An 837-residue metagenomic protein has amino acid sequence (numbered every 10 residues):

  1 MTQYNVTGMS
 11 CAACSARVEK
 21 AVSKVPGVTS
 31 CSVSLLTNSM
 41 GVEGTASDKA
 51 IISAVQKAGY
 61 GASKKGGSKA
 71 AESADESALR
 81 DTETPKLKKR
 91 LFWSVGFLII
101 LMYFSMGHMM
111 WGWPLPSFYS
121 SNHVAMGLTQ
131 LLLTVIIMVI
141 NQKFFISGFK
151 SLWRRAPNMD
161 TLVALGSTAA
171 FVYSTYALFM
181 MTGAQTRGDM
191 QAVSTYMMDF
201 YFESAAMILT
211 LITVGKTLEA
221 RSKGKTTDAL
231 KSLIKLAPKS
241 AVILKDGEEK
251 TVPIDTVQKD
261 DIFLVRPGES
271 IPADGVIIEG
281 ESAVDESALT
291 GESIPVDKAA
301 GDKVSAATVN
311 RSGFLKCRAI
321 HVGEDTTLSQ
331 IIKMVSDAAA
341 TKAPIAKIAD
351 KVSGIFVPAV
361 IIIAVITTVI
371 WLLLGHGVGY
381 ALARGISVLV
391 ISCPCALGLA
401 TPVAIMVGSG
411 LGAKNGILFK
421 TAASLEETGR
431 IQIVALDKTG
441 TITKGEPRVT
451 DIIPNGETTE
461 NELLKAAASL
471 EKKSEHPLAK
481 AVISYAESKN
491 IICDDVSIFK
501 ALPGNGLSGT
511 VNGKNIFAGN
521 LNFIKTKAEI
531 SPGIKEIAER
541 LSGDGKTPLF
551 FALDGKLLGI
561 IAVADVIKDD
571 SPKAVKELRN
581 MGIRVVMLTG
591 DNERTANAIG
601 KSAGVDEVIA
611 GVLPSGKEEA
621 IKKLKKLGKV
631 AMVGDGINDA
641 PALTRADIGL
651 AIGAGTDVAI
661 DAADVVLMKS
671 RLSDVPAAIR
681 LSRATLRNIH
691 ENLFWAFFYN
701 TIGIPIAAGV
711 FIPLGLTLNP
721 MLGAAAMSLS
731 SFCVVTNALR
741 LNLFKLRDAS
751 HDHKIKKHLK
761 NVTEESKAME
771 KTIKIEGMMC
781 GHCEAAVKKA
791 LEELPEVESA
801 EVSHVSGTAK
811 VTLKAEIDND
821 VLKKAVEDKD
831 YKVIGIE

Functional and structural regions predicted by a protein language model:
M1-A125, K150, E248-T251, K333-T341 (+1 more regions): Flexible metal-binding regulatory segments at protein termini and peripheral loops
T2, M190-V193, A206-P267, K298 (+5 more regions): Juxtamembrane coupling segments of multi-pass membrane pumps/enzymes
A16, T29, H321, T341 (+4 more regions): Conserved ATP-binding TGD loop and adjacent catalytic N/P-domain core of P-type ATPases
P26-E43, D48-K49, S53, F200 (+3 more regions): Conserved cytosolic catalytic loops of P-type ATPases
K86-S240, K351, P720: Transmembrane helix-loop-helix hairpins at the membrane interface
M110-V124, W153, V172, L411 (+9 more regions): Membrane-embedded alpha-helical bundles of multi-pass transporters
L289, I348, A383, A396-L470 (+4 more regions): Conserved catalytic phosphorylation-site environment of P-type ATPases
V449, I453-M581, E593, V605-I621: P-type ATPase nucleotide-binding
